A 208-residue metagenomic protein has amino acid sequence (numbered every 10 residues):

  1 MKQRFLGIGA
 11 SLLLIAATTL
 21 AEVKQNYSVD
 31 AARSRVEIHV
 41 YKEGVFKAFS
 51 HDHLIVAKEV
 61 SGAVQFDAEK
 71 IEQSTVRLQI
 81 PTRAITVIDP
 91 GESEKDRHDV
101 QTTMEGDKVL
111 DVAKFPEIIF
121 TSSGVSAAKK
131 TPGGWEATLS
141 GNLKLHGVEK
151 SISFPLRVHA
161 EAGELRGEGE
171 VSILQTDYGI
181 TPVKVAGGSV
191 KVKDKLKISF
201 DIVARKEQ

Functional and structural regions predicted by a protein language model:
M1-F5: Positively charged n-region of N-terminal signal peptides that target proteins for export
G7-A17: Bacterial N-terminal signal peptides
L20-Q208: Low-complexity, acidic/polar, glycine-enriched regions of mature
